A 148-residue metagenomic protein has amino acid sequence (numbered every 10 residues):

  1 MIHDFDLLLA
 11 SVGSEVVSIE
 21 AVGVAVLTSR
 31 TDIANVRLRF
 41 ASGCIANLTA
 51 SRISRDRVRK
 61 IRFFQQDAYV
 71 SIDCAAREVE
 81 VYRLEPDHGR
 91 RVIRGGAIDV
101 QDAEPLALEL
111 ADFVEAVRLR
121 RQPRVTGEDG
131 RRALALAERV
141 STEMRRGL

Functional and structural regions predicted by a protein language model:
I2-E78, A103, A107-R121: Contiguous beta-strand/loop segments that form the cofactor/metal-binding neighborhood of enzyme cores
V12-G13, L84, R145: A generic structural signal for secondary-structure junctions that act as hinges or helix/strand caps at the edges
I33, I93-G95: Short, solvent-exposed beta-strand edge segments and adjacent coil->beta transition regions
A41, D112-L148: C-terminal helix-rich "cap/oligomerization" subdomain common to oxidoreductases
A50, V100, G127: Conserved residues at beta->alpha junctions
R57-I61, V81-E85, R91-V92: A short, polar/proline- and glycine-enriched secondary-structure boundary/capping micro-motif
D67-Y69, V92, M144-L148: Juxtamembrane/interface motifs at transmembrane-helix termini
G95-E104: A short glycine-threonine-serine/GTX helix/turn-capping micro-motif
